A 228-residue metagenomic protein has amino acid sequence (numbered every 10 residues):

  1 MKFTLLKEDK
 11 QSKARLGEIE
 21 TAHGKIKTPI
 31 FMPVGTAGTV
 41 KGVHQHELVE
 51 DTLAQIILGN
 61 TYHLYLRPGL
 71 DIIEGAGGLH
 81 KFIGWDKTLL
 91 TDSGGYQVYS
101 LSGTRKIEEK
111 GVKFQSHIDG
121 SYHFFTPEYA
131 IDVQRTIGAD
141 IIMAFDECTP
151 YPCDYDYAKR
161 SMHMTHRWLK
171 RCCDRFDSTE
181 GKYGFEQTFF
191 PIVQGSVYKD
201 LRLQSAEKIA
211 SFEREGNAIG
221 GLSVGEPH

Functional and structural regions predicted by a protein language model:
M1-K182: Non-catalytic, usually N-terminal nucleic-acid engagement modules in DNA/RNA processing proteins
R175, T179, T188-H228: Glycine-rich phosphate/ribose-binding loops and adjacent secondary-structure elements that form binding surfaces
